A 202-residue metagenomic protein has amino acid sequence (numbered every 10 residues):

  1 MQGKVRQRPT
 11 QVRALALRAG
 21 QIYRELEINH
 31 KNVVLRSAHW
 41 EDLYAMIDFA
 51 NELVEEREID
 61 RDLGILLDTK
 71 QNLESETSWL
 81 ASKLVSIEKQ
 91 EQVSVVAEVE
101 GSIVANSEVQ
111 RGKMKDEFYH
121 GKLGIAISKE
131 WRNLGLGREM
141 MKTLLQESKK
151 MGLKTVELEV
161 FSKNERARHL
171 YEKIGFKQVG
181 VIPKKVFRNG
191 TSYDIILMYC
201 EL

Functional and structural regions predicted by a protein language model:
T10-K70: A short, well-structured alpha-helix characteristic of acyl/acetyltransferase catalytic modules
K31-V33, G101-N106, Y193: Glycine-rich phosphate/pyrophosphate-binding loop shared by adenosine-nucleotide-utilizing enzymes
W40, V54, T69-E130, E201-L202: Acetyl-CoA-dependent GNAT
V96, E108, K122-A126, G135 (+4 more regions): Conserved beta-strand segments that form the floor/walls of ligand-binding pockets within enzyme and binding domains
W131, G135-T143: Conserved acetyl-CoA pyrophosphate-binding loop and the N-cap/start of the following alpha-helix in GNAT-like
M141, S148-E159: Conserved GNAT acetyl-CoA-binding A-motif
E157-F161, E172, K177-S192: Conserved catalytic-core motifs of GNAT/GCN5-like acyltransferases
